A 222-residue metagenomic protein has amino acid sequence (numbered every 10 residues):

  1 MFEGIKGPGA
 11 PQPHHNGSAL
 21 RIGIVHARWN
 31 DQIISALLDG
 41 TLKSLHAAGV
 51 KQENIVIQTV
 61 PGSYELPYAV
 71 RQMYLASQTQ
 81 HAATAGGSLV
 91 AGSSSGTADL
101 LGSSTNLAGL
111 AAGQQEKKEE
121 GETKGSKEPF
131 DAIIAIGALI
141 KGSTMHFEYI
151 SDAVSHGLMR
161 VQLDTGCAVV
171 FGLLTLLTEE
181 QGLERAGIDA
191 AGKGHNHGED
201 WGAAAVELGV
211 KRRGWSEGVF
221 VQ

Functional and structural regions predicted by a protein language model:
M1-R21, G113, D189-K193, E207-G209 (+2 more regions): N-terminal presequence-like segments and the immediate start of the first folded domain
Q12-P61, E65: Glycine-rich phosphate/diphosphate-binding loop of Rossmann-like nucleotide-binding domains
P13-G17, E122-E128, V161-T165: Solvent-exposed alpha-helices and their adjacent loops that cap or buttress functional pockets in soluble metabolic
P67-Q80: Charged, often glycine-rich, active-site loop that binds/positions anionic groups
S77-P129: Intrinsically disordered, low-complexity domain-flanking/linker segments in eukaryotic proteins, enriched
D131-I133: Conserved acidic residues
I136, M145-Q222: C-terminal binding/interaction regions
K141-S143: Short glycine-rich, flexible loops that bind phosphorylated cofactors or substrates
